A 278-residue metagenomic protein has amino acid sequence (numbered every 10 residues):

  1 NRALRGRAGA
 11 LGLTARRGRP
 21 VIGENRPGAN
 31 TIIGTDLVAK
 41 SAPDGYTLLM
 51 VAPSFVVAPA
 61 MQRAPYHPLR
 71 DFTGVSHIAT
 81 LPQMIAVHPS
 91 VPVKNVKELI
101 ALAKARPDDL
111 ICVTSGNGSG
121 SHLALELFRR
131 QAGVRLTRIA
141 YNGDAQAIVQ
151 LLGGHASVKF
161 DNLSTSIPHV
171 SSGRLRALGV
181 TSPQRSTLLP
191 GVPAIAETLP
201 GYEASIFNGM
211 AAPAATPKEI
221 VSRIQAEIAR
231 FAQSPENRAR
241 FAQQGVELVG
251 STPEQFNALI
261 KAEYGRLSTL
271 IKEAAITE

Functional and structural regions predicted by a protein language model:
N1-D71, D109, N117, G133-V158 (+4 more regions): N-terminal (or domain-start) structured segment
R2-A3, R7, H122, E126 (+2 more regions): Short, surface-exposed alpha-helical segments at coil->helix boundaries
K40-Y46, A60-Q146, I195, P200 (+1 more regions): Hinge/capping helix and adjacent helix->loop/strand transition within the periplasmic-binding protein
P53, P89, N162-S164, S182-P183 (+1 more regions): Short secondary-structure boundary segments
H67-H77, R135-A140, S157-V158, I167-E203 (+1 more regions): Short beta-strand->loop
Q131, S171, A194, K218-E278: An extracytoplasmic/periplasmic, membrane-proximal ligand-sensing/linker region
